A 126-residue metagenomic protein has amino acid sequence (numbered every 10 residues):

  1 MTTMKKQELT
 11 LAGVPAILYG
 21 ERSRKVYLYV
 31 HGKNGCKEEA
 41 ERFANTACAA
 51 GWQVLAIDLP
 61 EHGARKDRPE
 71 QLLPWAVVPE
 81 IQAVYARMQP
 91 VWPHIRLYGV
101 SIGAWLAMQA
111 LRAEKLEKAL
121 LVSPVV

Functional and structural regions predicted by a protein language model:
M1-E21: N-terminal cap/lid segment of alpha/beta-hydrolase-fold proteins
L28-G32: The conserved beta1-alpha1 loop
K33-N45: The serine-hydrolase catalytic nucleophile loop
A47-K66: Conserved alpha/beta-hydrolase
G63-V91: Catalytic nucleophile-loop/oxyanion-hole region of alpha/beta-hydrolase and closely related hydrolase-like folds
L97-G99, V122: Short beta-strand immediately N-terminal to the catalytic nucleophile in serine-hydrolase-like folds
G99-A107: Gly/Ala-rich beta-loop-alpha elbow adjacent to hydrolase catalytic centers
L120-V126: Active-site nucleophile loop of the alpha/beta-hydrolase fold
